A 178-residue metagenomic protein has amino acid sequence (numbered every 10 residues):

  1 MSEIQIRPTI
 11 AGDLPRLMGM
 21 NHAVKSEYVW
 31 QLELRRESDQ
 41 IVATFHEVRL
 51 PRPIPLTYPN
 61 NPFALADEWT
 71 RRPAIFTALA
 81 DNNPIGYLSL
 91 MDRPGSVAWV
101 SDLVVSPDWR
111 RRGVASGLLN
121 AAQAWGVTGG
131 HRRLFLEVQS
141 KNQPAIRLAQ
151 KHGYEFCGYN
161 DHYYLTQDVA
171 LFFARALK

Functional and structural regions predicted by a protein language model:
S2-Q5: Extreme N-terminal starter segment of soluble prokaryotic enzymes
A11, G19-V97, S101, S106-D108 (+4 more regions): Acetyl-CoA-dependent GNAT
S106-R112, S140-K141: Active-site acidic-Proline motif in GNAT/NAT acetyltransferases
L118, N142-A145: Conserved short alpha-helix immediately C-terminal to the canonical SAM/SAH-binding motif I of Rossmann-like
G126-E137: Conserved GNAT acetyl-CoA-binding A-motif
Q139-Q143, K151-H152, D161-K178: C-terminal "cap" of GNAT-fold acetyltransferases
F156-G158: A secondary-structure capping/hinge motif
